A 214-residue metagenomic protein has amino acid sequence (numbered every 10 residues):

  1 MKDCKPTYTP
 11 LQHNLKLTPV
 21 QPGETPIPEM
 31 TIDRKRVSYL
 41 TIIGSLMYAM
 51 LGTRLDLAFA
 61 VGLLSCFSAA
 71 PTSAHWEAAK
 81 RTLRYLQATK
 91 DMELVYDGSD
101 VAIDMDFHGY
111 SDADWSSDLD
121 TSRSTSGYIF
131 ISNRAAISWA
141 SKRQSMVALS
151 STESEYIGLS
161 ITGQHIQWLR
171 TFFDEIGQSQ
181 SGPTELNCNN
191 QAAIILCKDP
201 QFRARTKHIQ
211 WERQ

Functional and structural regions predicted by a protein language model:
M1-Q214: Long, low-complexity, charge-biased intrinsically disordered regions
